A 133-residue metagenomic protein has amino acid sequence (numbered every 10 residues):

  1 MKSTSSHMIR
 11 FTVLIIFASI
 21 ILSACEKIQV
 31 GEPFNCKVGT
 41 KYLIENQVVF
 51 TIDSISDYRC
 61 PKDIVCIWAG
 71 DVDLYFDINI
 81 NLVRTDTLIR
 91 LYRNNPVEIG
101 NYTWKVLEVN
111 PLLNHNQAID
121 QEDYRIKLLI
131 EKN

Functional and structural regions predicted by a protein language model:
K2-V13: Bacterial N-terminal signal peptides that target proteins for export
I21-A24: C-terminal motif of bacterial Sec signal peptides marking the signal peptidase cleavage site
E26-I28: Bacterial signal peptide processing site
P33-T51: Post-signal peptide N-terminal segment of mature Sec-exported envelope proteins
E45-I64, Y102-N114: Charged, amphipathic alpha-helical segments
D53-N95: Mature extracytoplasmic domains of secretory-pathway proteins
Y92-W104: Short, surface-exposed linear segments at secondary-structure transitions and domain or protein termini
L112-E122, K127-L129: Short, exposed beta-strand-loop hairpins at the edges of beta-sheets in extracellular/periplasmic proteins
